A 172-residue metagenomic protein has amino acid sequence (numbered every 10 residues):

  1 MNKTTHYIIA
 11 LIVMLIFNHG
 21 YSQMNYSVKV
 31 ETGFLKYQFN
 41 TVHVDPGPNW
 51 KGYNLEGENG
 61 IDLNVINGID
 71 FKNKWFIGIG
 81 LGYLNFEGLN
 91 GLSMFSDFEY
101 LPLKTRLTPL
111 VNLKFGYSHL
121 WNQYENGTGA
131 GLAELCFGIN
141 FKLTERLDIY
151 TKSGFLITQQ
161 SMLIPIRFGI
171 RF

Functional and structural regions predicted by a protein language model:
M1-S27, F172: Bacterial Sec-dependent N-terminal signal peptides
M24-Y26, G57-I61, N90-M94, L107 (+2 more regions): Residues that define the transmembrane beta-barrel architecture of outer-membrane proteins
Y26, K74-I77, T105-P109, F141-I149: Repeated loop/turn-to-beta-strand initiation elements of outer-membrane beta-barrel proteins
K29-G33, G80-G82, L110-G116, K152-G154: Transmembrane beta-strands of outer-membrane beta-barrel proteins
E31-L35, F98, S161-F172: Outer-membrane beta-barrel "beta-signal"
K36-V42, N85-L89, K104, H119-Q123 (+1 more regions): Gram-negative outer-membrane beta-barrel proteins
H43-K104: Glycine- and aromatic-enriched membrane insertion/assembly motifs of diderm outer-membrane and organelle channel
I69, Y100-P102, I139-F141, I170-F172: Residue-level signature of outer-membrane beta-barrel architecture
